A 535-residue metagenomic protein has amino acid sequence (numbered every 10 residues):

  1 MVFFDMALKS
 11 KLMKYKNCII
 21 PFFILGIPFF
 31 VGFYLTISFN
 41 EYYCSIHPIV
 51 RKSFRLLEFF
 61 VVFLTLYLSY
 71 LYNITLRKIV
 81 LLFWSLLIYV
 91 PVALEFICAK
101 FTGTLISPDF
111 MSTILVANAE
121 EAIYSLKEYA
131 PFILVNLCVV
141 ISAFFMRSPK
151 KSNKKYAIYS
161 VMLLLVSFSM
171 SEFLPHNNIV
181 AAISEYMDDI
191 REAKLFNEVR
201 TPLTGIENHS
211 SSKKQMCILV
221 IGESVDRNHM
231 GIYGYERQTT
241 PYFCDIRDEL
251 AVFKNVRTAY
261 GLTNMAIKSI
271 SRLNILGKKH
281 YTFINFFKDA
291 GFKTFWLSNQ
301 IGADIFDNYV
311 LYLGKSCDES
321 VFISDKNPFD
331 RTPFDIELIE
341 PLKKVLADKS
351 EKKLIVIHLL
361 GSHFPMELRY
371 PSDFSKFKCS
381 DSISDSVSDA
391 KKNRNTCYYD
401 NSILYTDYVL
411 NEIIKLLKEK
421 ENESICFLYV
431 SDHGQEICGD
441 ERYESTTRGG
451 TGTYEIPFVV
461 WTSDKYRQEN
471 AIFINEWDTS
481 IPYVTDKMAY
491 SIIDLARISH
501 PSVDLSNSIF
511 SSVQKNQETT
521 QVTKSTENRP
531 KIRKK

Functional and structural regions predicted by a protein language model:
V2-A181: Transmembrane and membrane-interface helices of multi-pass, inner-membrane envelope-modifying transferases
K11-L25, S45, K52, F144 (+6 more regions): Membrane-interface soluble catalytic domains
T36-R51, T258, N264, R394 (+1 more regions): Juxtamembrane/transmembrane-helix boundary motifs at the membrane-water interface
I74-F83, T102, F286, G291-W296 (+5 more regions): Catalytic cores of PAPS-dependent sulfotransferases and nucleotide-sugar/CMP/GDP-dependent glycosyltransferases
S171-V220, S224-I383, E455, V484-K515: Active-site-proximal alpha/beta segments of enzymes that process anionic O-linked groups
I218, S402-S445, A489-I492: Metal-dependent active-site segment of extracytoplasmic phospho-/sulfohydrolases and closely related
G234-Q238, N422-E469: Histidine-centered active-site microenvironments of extracellular/periplasmic hydrolases and transferases
A303-F306, L360-E412, L416-E421, T446-E455: Active-site-proximal cap/lid insertion segments
